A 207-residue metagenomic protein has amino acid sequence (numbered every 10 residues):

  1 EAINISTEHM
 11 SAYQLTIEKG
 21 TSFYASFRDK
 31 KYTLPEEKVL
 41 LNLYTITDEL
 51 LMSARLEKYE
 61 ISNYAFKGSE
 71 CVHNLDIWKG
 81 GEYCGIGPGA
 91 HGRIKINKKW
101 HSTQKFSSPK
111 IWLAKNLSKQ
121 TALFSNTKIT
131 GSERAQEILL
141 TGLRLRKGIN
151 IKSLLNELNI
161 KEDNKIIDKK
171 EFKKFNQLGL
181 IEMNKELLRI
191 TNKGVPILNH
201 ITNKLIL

Functional and structural regions predicted by a protein language model:
E1-K161: C-terminal scaffold of the Radical SAM
L50, N156, I167-K170, E186 (+1 more regions): Hydrophobic transmembrane signal anchors and adjacent membrane-proximal interface regions, especially in viral
K161-Q177: Short amphipathic alpha-helical interaction segments
N176-E186: A short, conserved structural fragment
L187-T191: Minor-groove-contacting beta-hairpin "wing" of winged helix-turn-helix DNA-binding domains
K193-L207: Short, amphipathic alpha-helical interaction segments positioned at domain boundaries
